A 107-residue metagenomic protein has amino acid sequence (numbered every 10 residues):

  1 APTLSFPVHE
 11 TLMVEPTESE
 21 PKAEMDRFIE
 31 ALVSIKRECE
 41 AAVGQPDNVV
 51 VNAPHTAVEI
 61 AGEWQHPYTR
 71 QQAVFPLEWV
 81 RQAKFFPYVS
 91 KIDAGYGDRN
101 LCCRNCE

Functional and structural regions predicted by a protein language model:
A1-E107: Non-catalytic terminal extensions of PLP-dependent enzymes
